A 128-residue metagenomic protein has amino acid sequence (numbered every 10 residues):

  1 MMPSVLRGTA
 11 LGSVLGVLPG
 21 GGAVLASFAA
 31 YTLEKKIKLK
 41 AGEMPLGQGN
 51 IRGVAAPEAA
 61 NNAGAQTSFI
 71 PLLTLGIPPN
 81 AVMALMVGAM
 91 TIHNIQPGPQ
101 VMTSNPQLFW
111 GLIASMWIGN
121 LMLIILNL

Functional and structural regions predicted by a protein language model:
M1-T32: Selected transmembrane alpha-helices and immediately adjacent juxtamembrane segments of polytopic inner-membrane
L25-L128: Helix-loop-helix junctions within the multi-pass membrane cores of secondary transporters/permeases
